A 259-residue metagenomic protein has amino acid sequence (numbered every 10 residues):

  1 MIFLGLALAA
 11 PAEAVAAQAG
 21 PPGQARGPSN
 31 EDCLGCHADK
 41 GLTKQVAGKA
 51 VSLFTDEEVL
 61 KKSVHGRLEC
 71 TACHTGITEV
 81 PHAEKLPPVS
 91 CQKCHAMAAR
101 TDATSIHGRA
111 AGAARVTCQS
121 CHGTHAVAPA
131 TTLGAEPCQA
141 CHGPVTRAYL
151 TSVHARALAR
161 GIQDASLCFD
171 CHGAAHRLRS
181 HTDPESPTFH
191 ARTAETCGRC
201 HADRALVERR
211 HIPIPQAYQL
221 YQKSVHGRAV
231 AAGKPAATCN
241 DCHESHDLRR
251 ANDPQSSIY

Functional and structural regions predicted by a protein language model:
M1-A10: Bacterial N-terminal signal peptides
P11-Y259: Short sequence/structural segments immediately N-terminal
